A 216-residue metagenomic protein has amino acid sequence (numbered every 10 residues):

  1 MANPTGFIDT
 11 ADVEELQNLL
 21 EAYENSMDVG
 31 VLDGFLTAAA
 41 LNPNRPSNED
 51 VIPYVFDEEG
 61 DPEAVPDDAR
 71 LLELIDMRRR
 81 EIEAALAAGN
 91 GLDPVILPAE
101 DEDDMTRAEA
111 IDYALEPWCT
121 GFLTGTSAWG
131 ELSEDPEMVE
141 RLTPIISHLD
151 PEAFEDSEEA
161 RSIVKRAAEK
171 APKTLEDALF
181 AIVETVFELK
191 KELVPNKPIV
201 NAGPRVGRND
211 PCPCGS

Functional and structural regions predicted by a protein language model:
M1-S216: Acidic/negatively charged segments and metal-coordination signatures
